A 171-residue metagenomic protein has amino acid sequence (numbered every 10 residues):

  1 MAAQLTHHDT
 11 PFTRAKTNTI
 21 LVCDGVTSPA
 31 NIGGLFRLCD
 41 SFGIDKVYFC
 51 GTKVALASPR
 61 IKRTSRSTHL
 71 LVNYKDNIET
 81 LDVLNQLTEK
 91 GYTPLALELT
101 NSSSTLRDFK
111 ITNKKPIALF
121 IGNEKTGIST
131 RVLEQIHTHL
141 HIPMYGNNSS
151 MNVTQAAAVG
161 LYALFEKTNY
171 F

Functional and structural regions predicted by a protein language model:
A3-T100: RNA substrate-binding interface of SAM-dependent RNA methyltransferases
A30, I78, N123, G127 (+2 more regions): Residues at secondary-structure transition points
I32-G33, S58-P59, T105-R107, S129-V132 (+1 more regions): Short glycine-/acidic-enriched loop or helix-start segments at secondary-structure transitions that form or flank
L35-R37, I61-T64, F109-T112, L133-I136 (+1 more regions): Short, glycine/charged-enriched secondary-structure capping and boundary segments
T52-V54, E124, M144-N148: Short, acidic/turn-prone active-site loops that include or flank metal/cofactor- and phosphate-binding residues
P94, F120, A156: A residue-level signal for conserved active-site and pocket-lining positions in enzyme catalytic cores
L99-M144: Active-site/ligand-binding-proximal alpha/beta "capping" segment
V132-F171: Structured adenosyl-cofactor binding patch, chiefly the S-adenosyl-L-methionine
